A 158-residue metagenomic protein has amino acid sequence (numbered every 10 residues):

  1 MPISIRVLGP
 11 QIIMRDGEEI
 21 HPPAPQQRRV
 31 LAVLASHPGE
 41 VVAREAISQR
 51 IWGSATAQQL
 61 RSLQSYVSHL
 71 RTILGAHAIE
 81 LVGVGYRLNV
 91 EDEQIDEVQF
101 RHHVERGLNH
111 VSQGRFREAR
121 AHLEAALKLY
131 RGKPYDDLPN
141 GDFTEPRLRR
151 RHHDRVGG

Functional and structural regions predicted by a protein language model:
M1-Q27, A32, T72, H77-R87: Short boundary/linker motifs that mark transitions into or out of structured domains
I20-H21, P25, S36-G39, W52-L60 (+1 more regions): Intrinsically disordered, charged and Pro/Gly-enriched terminal/linker segments that flank large helical-solenoid
R29, A46, G157: Active-site phosphate/pyrophosphate-handling residues
R29, S65-S68, H102, H153: Generic recognition of well-ordered alpha-helical segments within structured catalytic/regulatory domains
V33-A46: Short capping segments at the starts of secondary-structure elements
A43-Q49, Q64, V84: Conserved RNAP core-binding helix
S68, T72, K128: Residue-level detection of the helix-turn-helix DNA-binding "recognition helix"
